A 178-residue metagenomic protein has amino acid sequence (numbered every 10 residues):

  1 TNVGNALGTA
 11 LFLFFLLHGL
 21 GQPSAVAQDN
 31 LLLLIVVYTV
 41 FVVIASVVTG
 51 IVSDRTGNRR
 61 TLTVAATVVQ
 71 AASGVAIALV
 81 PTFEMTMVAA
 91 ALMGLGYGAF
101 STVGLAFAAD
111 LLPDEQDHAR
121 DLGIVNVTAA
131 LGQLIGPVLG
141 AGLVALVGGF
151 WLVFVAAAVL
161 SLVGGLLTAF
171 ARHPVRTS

Functional and structural regions predicted by a protein language model:
A10-D29: Short amphipathic helix-loop junctions that connect adjacent transmembrane helices in Major Facilitator Superfamily/SLC
I44-N58: Helix-to-loop junctions at the C-terminal end of transmembrane segments in multipass secondary transporters
T61-A76: Structural signature of the two symmetry-related core transmembrane helices
A78-A89: Helix-loop junctions at membrane interfaces in 12-TM secondary transporters
A99-P113: Intracellular juxtamembrane helix-capping segments at the cytosolic ends of symmetry-related transmembrane helices
Q116-L146: A late C-terminal transmembrane helix in Major Facilitator Superfamily
G140-S161: A membrane-interface helix-boundary motif in multi-pass transporters
V155-S178: Multi-pass alpha-helical transporter architecture, strongest for 12-TM Major Facilitator/SLC carriers used
